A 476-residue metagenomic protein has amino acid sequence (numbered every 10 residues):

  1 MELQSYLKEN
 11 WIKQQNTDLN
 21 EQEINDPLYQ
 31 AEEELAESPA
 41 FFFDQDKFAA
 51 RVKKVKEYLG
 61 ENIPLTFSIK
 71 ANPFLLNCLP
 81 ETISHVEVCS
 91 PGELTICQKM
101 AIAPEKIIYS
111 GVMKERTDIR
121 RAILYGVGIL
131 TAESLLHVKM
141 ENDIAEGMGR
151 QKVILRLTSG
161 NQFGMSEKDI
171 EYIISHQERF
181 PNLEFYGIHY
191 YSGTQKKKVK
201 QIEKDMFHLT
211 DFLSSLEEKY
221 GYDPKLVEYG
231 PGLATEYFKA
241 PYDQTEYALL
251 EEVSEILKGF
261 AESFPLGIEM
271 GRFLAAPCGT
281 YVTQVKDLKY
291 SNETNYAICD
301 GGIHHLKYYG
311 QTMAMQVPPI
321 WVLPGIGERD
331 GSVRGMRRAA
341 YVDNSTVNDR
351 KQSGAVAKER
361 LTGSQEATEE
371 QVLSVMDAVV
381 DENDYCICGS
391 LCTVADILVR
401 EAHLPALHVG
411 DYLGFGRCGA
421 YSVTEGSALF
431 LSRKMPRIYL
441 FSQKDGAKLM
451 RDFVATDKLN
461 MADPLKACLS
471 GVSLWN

Functional and structural regions predicted by a protein language model:
M1-K152, F180, E184, E218 (+5 more regions): A charged N-terminal "starter" segment
L3, S159-N292, R433: Active-site loop/helix belt of alpha/beta enzymes
F42-A49, V88-P91, R116, A132-L135 (+8 more regions): Electropositive phosphate-/nucleotide-binding environments in soluble metabolic enzymes
F48, K70, S90, A122 (+6 more regions): Conserved, mostly hydrophobic/aromatic
A71-P73, G92, M113-E115, S134-L136 (+7 more regions): Active-site-proximal loop/turn and secondary-structure-junction residues that shape catalytic pockets, frequently
C78, K99, I119-L124, E141-I144 (+6 more regions): Short acidic, glycine/serine/threonine-rich loops at helix termini
A101-I102, L124, A145-M148, E178 (+7 more regions): Solvent-exposed alpha-helices and their adjacent loops that cap or buttress functional pockets in soluble metabolic
P265-N476: Charged (often Lys/Glu-rich) extended helix/loop segments that serve as interaction or gating elements
